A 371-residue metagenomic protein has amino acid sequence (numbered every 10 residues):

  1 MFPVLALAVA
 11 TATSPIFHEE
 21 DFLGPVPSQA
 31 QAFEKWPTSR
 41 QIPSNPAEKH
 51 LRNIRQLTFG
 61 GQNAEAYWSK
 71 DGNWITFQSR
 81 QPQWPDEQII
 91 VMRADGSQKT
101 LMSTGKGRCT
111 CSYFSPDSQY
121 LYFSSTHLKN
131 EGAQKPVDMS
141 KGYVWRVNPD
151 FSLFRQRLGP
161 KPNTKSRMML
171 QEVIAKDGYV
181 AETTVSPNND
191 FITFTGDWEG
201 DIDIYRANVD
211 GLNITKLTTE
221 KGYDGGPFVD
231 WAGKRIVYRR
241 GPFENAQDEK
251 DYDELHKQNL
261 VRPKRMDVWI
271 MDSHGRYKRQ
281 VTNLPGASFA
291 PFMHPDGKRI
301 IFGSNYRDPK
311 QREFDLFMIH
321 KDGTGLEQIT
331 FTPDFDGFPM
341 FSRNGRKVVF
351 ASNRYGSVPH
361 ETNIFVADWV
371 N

Functional and structural regions predicted by a protein language model:
F2-P15: Sec-dependent N-terminal signal peptides
I16-N371: Sequence signature of WD/YWTD-type beta-propeller architectures
